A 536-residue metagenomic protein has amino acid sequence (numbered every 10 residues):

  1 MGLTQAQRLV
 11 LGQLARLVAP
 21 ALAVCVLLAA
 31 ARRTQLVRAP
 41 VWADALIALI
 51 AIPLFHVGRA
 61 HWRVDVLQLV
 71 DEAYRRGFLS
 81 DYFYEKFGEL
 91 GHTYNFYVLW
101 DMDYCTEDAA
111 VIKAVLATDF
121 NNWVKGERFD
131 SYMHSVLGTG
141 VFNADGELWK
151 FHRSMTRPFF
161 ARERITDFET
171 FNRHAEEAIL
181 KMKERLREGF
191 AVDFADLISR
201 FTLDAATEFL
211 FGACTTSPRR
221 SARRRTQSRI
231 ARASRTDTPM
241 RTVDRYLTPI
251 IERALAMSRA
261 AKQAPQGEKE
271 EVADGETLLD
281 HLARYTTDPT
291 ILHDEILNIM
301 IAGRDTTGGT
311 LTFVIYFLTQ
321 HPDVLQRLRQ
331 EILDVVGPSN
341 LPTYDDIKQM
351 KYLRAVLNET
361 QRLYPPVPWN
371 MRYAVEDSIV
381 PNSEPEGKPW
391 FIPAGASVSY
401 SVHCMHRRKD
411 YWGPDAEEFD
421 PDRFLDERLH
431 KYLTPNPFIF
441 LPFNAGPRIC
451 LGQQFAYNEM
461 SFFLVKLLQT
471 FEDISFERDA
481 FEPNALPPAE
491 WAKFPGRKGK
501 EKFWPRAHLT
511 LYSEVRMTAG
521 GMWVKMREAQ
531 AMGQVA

Functional and structural regions predicted by a protein language model:
G2-F151, I165-T166, T170-K181, F201 (+3 more regions): N-terminal membrane-proximal hinge/A-helix region immediately C-terminal to the signal-anchor transmembrane segment
Q5, V515-A536: C-terminal helix/juxtamembrane-tail motif
V24-A29, A48-H56, D101-K113, G138 (+5 more regions): Hydrophobic mid-domain F-helix/FG-region of cytochrome P450s
D71-E85, P342-E386: Conserved cytochrome P450 K-helix E-x-x-R motif and the immediately C-terminal K′/meander segment
E184, P322-V324, N436, Q453-L511: Cytochrome P450 heme-binding "Cys pocket" and the immediately downstream C-terminal segment
T238-T310, E427: Conserved cytochrome P450 catalytic core segment spanning the I/J/K helices
Y400-K431: Conserved cytochrome P450 K-helix/beta-meander segment immediately N-terminal to the heme-binding cysteine loop
